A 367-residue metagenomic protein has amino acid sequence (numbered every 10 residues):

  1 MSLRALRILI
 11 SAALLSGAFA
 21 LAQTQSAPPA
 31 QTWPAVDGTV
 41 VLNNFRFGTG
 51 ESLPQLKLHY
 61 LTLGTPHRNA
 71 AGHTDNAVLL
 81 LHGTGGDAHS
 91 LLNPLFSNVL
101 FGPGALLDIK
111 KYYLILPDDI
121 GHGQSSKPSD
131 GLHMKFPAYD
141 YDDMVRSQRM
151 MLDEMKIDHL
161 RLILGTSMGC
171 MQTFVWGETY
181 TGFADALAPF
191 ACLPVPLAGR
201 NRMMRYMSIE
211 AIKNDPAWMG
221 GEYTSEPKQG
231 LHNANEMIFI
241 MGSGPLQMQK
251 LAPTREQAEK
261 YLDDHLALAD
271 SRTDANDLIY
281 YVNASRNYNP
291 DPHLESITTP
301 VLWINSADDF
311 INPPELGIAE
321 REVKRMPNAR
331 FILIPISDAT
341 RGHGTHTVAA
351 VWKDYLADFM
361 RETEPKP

Functional and structural regions predicted by a protein language model:
Q23-A77, A88-H89, P367: Catalytic-loop region of hydrolases
L61-D130, I318: N-terminal cap/lid subdomain of alpha/beta-hydrolase-fold enzymes
D142-L162: Conserved acidic catalytic loop of the alpha/beta-hydrolase fold
H159-N201: Conserved hydrolase catalytic core segment
F183-L268: Alpha/beta-hydrolase-fold enzymes
I297, W303-N305: Short beta-strand/loop motif that positions the catalytic acidic residue of the alpha/beta-hydrolase fold
F310-G317: Conserved alpha/beta-hydrolase "acid-adjacent" motif
N328-P367: Catalytic active-site module of serine/aspartate enzymes centered on a nucleophile-bearing elbow/loop
